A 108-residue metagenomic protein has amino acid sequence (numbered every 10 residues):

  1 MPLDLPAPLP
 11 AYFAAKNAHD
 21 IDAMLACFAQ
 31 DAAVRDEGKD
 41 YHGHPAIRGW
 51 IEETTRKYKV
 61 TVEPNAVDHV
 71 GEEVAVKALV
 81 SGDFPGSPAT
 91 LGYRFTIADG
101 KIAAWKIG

Functional and structural regions predicted by a protein language model:
M1-A26: Short, low-complexity N-terminal intrinsically disordered segments enriched in polar/charged residues
A32-H42: A short gly/proline-enriched turn/hairpin at secondary-structure junctions
V34, V67-H69, I107: Hydrophobic/anchoring residues in structured secondary elements
K39, P45, K106-I107: Short clusters of small/polar residues that mark proteolytic maturation junctions
G49-T90: Surface-exposed, charged secondary-structure patches
T90-G108: Short beta-strand edge/turn micro-motifs at domain boundaries
